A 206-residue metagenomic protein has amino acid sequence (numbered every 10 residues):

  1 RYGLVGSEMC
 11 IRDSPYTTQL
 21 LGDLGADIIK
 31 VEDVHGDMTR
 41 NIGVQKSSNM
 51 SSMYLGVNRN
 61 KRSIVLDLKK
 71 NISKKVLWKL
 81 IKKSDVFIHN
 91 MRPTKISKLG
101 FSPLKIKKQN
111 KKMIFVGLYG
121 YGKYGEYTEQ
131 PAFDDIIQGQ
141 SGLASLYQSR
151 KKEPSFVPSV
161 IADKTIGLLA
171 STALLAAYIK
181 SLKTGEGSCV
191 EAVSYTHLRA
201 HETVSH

Functional and structural regions predicted by a protein language model:
R1, S7-E186: N-terminal helix-loop segment corresponding to the beta1-alpha1 unit of nucleotide/adenylate-binding folds
R1-G6, I11, H197-H206: Single conserved hydrophobic/aromatic residue that forms the stacking wall/gate of nucleotide- or nucleobase-binding
L20, S194, E202: Ca2+-coordinating acidic residues in Ca2+-binding motifs
K180-V193, L198-R199: Active-site-lining helix/loop region of Rossmann-like oxidoreductase modules
